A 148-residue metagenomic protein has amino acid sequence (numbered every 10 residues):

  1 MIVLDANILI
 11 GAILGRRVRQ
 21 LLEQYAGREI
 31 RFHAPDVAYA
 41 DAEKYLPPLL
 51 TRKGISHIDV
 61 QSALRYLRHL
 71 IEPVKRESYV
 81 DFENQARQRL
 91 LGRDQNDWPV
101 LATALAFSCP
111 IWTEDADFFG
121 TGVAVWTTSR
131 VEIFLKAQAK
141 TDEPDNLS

Functional and structural regions predicted by a protein language model:
M1-A34: Short, well-structured N-terminal submotif of metal-dependent ribonuclease cores
D5, D97, D115: Acidic active-site catalytic centers that drive phospho-/nucleotidyl reactions and related ester hydrolyses
I8-L9, A38, V100, D117-F118: Alpha-helix capping/helix-boundary segments
R19-E23, Q61-L64, V100-L101: Short amphipathic alpha-helical segments and helix-helix/interface helices
A26-E29, H33-Q85: PIN-domain endoribonuclease scaffold, especially VapC-family toxins
Q61, L91, E132: Divalent-cation
E72-P110: Active-site neighborhoods of divalent-metal-dependent phosphate/nucleic-acid chemistry enzymes
L105-S148: Acidic, PIN/NYN-like endoribonuclease modules and their adjacent C-terminal/linker elements
